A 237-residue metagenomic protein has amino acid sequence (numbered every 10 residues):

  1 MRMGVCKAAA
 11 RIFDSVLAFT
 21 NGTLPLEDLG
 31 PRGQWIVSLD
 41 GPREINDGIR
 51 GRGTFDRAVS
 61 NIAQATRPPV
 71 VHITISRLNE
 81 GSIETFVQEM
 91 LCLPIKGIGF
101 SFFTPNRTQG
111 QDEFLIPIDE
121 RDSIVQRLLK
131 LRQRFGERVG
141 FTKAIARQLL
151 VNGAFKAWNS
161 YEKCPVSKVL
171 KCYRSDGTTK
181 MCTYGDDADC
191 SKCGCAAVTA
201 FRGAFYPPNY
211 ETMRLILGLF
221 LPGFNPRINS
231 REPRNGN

Functional and structural regions predicted by a protein language model:
M1-R32: Conserved Radical SAM active-site core
C6-A8, G33, S38, E44-S167 (+1 more regions): Radical SAM enzyme [4Fe-4S]-AdoMet core and its adjacent flexible, acidic and glycine-rich loops/tails across
F13, N235-N237: Short flanking/linker segments adjacent to small metal-binding domains or redox-active Cys/His motifs
F13-N21, W35, L170-Y173, T178-T179: Short, hydrophobic beta-strand segments that form beta-sheet elements in well-ordered domains
T20-G22, L39, F102, A197: Residues that line or immediately flank small-molecule/substrate-binding pockets and catalytic motifs
G22-L24, P42, G185-D186: A generic "binding-loop/recognition-motif" signal
P25, E44-I45, R202: Short glycine-rich, flexible loops that bind phosphorylated cofactors or substrates
D112, V125-Q126, Q133-I228, N237: Accessory C-terminal segments flanking Radical SAM cores
